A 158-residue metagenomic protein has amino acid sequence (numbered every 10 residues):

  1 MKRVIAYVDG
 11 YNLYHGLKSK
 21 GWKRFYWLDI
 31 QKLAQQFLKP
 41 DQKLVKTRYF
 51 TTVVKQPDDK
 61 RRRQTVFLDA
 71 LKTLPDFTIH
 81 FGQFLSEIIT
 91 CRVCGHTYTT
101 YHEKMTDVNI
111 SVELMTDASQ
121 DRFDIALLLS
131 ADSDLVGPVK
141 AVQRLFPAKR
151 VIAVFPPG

Functional and structural regions predicted by a protein language model:
M1-T100, R150, V154-P157: Domain-level signal for Mg2+-assisted phosphodiester chemistry and nucleotide/NA-binding surfaces in nucleic-acid
T78-G158: Nuclease catalytic cores that cleave nucleic-acid phosphodiester bonds, predominantly acidic two-metal-ion
